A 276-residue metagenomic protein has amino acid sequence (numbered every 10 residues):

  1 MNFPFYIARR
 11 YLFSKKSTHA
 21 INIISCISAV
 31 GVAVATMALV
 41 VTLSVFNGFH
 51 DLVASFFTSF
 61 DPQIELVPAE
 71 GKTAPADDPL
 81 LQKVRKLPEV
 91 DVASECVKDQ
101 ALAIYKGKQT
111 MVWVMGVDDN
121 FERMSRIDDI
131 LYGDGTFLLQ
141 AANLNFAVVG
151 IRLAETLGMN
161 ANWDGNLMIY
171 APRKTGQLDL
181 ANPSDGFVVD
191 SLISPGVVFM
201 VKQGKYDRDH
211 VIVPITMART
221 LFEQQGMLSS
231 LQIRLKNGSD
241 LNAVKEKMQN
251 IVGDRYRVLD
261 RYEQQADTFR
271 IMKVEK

Functional and structural regions predicted by a protein language model:
M1-T36: N-terminal Sec/SRP start-transfer signal
Y6, R10-F13, D51-P62, R270: Short amphipathic alpha-helical coupling elements at transmembrane boundaries
L12, F57, V84-P88, M248 (+1 more regions): Hydrophobic C-terminal alpha-helix "anchor/cap" residues
K15-C26, N237, L241-K276: Peri-transmembrane interface segments
A35-F46: Alpha-helical transmembrane segments
F46, H50-L81: Membrane-interface junction motifs in transport/secretion proteins
I64-P68, M227-E246: A short beta-strand structural signal in non-transmembrane regions
Q82-I212, T216-G226: A structural signal for hydrophobic secondary-structure junctions, strongest on transmembrane helix-loop-helix units
